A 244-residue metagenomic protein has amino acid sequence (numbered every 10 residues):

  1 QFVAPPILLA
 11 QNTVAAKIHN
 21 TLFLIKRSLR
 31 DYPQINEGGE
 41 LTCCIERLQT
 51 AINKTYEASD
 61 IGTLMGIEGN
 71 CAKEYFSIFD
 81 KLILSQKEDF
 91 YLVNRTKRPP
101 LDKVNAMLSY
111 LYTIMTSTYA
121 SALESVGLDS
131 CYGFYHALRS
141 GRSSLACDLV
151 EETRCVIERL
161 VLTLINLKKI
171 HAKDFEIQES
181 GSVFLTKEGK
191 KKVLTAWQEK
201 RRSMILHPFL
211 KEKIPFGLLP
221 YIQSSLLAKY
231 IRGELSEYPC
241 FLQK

Functional and structural regions predicted by a protein language model:
Q1-K244: Active-site helix-to-loop segments that bind/position phosphate- or nucleotide-bearing substrates and donors across
